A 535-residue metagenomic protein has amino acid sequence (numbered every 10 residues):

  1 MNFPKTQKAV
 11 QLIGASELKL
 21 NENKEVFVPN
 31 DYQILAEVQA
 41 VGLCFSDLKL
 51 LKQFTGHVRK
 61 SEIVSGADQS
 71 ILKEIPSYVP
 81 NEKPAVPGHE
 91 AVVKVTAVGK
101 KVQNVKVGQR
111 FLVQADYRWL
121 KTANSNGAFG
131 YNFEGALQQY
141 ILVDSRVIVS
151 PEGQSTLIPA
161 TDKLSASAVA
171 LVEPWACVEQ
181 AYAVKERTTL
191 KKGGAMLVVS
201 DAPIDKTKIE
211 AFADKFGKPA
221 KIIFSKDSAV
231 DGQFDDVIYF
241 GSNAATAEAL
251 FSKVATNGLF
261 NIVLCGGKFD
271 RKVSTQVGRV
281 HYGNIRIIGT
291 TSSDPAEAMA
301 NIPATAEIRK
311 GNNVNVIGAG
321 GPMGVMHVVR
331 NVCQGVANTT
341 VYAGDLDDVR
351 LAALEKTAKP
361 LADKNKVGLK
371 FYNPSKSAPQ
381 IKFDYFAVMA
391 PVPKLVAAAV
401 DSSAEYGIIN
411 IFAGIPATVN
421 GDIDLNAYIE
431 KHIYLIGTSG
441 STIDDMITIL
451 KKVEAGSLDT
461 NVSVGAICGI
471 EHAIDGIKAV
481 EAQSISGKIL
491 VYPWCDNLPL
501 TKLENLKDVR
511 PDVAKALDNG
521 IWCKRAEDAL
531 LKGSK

Functional and structural regions predicted by a protein language model:
M1-K5, E210-G217, K226-D227, D236-S252 (+5 more regions): C-terminal hydrophobic helical "lid"/dimerization subdomain of Rossmann-like NAD(P)H-dependent oxidoreductases
F27-V41, G56-Y117, G135: Glycine-rich beta-strand-centered segment in the early N-terminal region that forms part of a ligand/cofactor-binding
I71-E82, A115-G193, N284-T290, N301: NAD(P)H dinucleotide-binding glycine-rich loop of Rossmann-like/cofactor-binding domains, especially the beta1-alpha1
V147-E152, D162-E210, D294-V314, A319-G320 (+1 more regions): Short internal alpha-helix immediately C-terminal to a glycine-rich phosphate-binding loop in Rossmann-like
E248, L264-N284, A413-H432: Rossmann-fold NAD(P)-binding glycine/threonine-rich loop
V254-T256, S403-A404: Helix-to-beta-strand junctions that scaffold the AdoMet/dcAdoMet cofactor pocket in Class I SAM-dependent enzymes
G258, N312, T339, G407-I408: Glycine-centered, small-residue-biased loops immediately flanking beta-strands in adenine/cofactor-binding cores
